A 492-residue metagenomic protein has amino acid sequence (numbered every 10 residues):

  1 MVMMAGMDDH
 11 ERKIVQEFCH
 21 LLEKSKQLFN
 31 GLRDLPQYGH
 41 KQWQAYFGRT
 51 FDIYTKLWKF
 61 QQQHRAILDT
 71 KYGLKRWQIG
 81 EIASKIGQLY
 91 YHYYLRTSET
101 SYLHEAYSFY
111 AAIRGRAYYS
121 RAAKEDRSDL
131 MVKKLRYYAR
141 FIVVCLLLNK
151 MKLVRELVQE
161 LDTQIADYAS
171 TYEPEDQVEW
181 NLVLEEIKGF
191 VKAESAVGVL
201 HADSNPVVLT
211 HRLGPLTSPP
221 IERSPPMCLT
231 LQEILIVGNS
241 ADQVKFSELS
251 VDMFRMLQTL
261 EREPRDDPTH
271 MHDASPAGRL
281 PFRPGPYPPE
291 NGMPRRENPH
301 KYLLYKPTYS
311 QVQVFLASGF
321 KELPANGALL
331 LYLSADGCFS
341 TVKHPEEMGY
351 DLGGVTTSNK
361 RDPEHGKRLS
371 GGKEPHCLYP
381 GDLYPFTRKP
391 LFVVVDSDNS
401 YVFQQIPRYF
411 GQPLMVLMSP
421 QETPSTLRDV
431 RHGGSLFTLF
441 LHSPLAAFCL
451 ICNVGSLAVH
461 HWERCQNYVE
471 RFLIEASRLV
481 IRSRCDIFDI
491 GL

Functional and structural regions predicted by a protein language model:
M1-K56, Q62-Q63: N-terminal alpha-helical scaffolding segments that mark the starts of alpha-solenoid/helical-repeat architectures
E17, W43, T50, Y72 (+4 more regions): Residues that mark the junctions of alpha-helical repeat units in TPR/alpha-solenoid scaffolds
L21, A83, Y90, K134 (+1 more regions): TPR repeat positional signature
L32-P36, G87, H92-S98, I142 (+1 more regions): Short coil/turn linking the two alpha-helices of tandem helical-hairpin repeats
L57-W77, G115-D129: Flexible helix-coil transition and linker loops at the boundaries of alpha-helical arrays
E105-L235, N239, A274, P407 (+1 more regions): Cytosolic small-GTPase signaling regions in large eukaryotic proteins
V208-H376, P390, V394-S397: A domain-level signal for caspase-like cysteine endopeptidase catalytic cores and their zymogen-processing architecture
F392, D396-L492: Active-site-proximal C-terminal subdomain of hydrolase catalytic domains
